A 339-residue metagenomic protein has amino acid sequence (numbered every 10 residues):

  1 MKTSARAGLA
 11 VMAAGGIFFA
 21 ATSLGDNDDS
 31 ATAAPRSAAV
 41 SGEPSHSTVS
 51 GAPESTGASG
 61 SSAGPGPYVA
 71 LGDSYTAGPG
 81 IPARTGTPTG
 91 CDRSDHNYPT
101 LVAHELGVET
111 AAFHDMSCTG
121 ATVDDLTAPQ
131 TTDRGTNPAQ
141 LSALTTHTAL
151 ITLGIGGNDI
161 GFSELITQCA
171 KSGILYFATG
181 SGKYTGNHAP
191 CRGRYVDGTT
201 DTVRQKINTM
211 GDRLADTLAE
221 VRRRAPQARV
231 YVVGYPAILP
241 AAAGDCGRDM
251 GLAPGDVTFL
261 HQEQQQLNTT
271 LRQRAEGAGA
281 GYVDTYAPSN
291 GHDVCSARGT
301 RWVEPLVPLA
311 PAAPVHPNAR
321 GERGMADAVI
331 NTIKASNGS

Functional and structural regions predicted by a protein language model:
M1-A13, N137, T202-M210: N-terminal export and membrane-targeting signals
K2, I17-S61, F113, N337-S339: C-terminal region of N-terminal signal peptides and the immediate post-cleavage residues of exported proteins
G51-G120, A170-A178: Serine-esterase "nucleophile elbow" of acetyl-processing enzymes
P67-G72, T76-G78, A112-S117, A149-G154 (+3 more regions): Structural recognition of the beta-strand scaffold that forms the well-ordered cores of secreted hydrolase catalytic
A103-E109, R213-R229, Q266-D284: A structural motif corresponding to the C-terminal end of an alpha-helix and its immediate exit/capping segment
P129-H147: Short, well-structured alpha-helical segments in soluble
S163-Q205, I238-Q264: Serine-dependent acyl-ester chemistry module
Y235-S339: Catalytic His-Asp segment of secreted/periplasmic serine-dependent ester chemistry enzymes
